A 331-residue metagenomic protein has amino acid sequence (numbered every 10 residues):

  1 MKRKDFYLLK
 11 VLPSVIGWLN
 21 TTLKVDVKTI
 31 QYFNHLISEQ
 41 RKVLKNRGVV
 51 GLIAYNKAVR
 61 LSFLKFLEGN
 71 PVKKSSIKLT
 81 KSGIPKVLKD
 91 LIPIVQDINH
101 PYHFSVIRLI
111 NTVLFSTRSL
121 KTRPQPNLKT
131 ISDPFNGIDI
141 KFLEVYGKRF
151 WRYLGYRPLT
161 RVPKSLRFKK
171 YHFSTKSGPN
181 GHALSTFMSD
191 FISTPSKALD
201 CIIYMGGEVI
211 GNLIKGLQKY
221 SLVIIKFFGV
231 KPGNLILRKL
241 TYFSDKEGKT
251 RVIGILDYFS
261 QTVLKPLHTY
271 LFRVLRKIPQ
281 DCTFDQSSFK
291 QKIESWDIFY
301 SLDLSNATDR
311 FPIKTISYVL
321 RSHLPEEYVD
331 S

Functional and structural regions predicted by a protein language model:
M1-Y242, K246: Non-catalytic, polymerase-adjacent accessory regions of viral genome-replication enzymes
V15-W18, V106-S116, F259-L275, P279 (+1 more regions): Short, Φ-rich (hydrophobic/aromatic) sequence segments
S82, Q261, S287, K314 (+1 more regions): Generic alpha-helical secondary structure signal
L91-V95, T130-P134, G248-I255, F299-S301 (+1 more regions): Charged, low-complexity surface segments at secondary-structure and domain boundaries
I94, P134, R149, Y153 (+7 more regions): Residues that form generic nucleotide/phosphate-binding pockets
V223-N234, L275-T283, L324-S331: Phosphate-binding glycine-rich loops and adjacent basic patches that engage nucleotide phosphates, nucleic-acid
K249-N306: Active-site-proximal segment of RNA-dependent polymerases
S295-S331: Conserved polymerase palm-domain catalytic core
